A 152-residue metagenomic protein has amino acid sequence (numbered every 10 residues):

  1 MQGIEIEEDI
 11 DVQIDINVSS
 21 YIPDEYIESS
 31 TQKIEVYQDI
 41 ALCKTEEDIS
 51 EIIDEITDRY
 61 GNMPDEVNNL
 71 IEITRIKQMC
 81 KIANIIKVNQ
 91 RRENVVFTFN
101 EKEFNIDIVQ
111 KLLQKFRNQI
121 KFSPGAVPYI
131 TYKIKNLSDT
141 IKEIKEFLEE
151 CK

Functional and structural regions predicted by a protein language model:
M1-K152: Accessory helical-bundle/CTD segments and flexible terminal tails appended to RecA-like ATPase motors
